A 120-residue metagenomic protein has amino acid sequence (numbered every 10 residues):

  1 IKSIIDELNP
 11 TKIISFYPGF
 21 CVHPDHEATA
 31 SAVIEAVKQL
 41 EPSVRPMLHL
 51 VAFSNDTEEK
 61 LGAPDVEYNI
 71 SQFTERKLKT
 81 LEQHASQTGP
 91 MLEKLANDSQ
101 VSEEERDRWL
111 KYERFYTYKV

Functional and structural regions predicted by a protein language model:
I1-V120: Metal-dependent de-N-acetylase/amidase catalytic core
